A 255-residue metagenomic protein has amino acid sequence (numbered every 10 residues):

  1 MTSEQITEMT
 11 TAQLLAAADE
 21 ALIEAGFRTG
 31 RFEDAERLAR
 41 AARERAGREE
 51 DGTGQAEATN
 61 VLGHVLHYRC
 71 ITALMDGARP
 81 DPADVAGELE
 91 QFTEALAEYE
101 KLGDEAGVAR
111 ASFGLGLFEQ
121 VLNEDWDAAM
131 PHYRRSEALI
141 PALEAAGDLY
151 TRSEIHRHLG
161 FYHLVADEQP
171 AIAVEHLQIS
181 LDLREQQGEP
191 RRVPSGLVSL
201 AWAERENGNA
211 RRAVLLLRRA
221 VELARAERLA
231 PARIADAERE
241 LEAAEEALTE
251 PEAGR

Functional and structural regions predicted by a protein language model:
M1-Q13, R211-R255: C-terminal non-catalytic interaction modules
M1-T7, R37-E44, A97: Repeat-mediated protein-protein interaction surfaces in helical alpha-solenoids
E4, E8-M9, A25-T29, R48-D51 (+4 more regions): Short coil/turn linkers that connect adjacent helices within long alpha-helical scaffolds, especially alpha-solenoid
A16-R28, G54-I71, A106-V121, Y150-F161 (+2 more regions): Conserved alpha-helical positions within TPR/SEL1-like repeat arrays
A21-D34, L66-E88, L117-P131, F161-I172 (+2 more regions): Short coil/turn connectors between adjacent alpha-helices in alpha-solenoid helical repeat scaffolds
A35, A41-A42, E88-A95, G114-L115 (+5 more regions): Tetratricopeptide repeat
A42-E57: Short, charge-rich amphipathic alpha-helical segments embedded in non-transmembrane helical bundles/solenoids
A146-Q187, R191: Alpha-helical adaptor scaffolds
